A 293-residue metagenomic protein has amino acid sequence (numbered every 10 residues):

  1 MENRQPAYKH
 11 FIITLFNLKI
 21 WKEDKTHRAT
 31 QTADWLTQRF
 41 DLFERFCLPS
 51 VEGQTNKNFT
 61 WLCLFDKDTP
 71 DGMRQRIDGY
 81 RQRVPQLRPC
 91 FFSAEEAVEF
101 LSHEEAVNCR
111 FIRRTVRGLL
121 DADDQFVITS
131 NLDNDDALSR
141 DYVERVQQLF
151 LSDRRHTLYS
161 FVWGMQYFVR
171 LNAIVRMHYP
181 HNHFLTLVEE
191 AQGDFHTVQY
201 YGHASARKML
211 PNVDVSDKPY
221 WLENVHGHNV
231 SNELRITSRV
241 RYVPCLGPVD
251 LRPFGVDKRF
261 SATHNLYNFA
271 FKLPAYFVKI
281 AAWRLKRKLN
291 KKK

Functional and structural regions predicted by a protein language model:
M1-E52: N-proximal low-complexity "stem/linker" segments adjacent to membrane-targeting elements
P6-A7, I13, N182-K293: C-terminal catalytic/acceptor-binding lobe
H10, G53-L62, V84-R88: Short loop->beta transition adjacent to catalytic acidic/histidine clusters or analogous donor-positioning motifs
H10, L15-F16, L42, V98-E105 (+7 more regions): Domain-scale activation on soluble regions of proteins
K25-A33, T69-I128: Active-site-proximal specificity loops/subdomain of glycosyltransferases
V51, D66-T69: Conserved short acidic donor-positioning loop in nucleotide-sugar-dependent glycosyltransferases
V98, S102-A122, S130, L138-V213: Conserved catalytic core of nucleotide-sugar-dependent glycosyltransferases
N134: Short acidic donor-binding/metal-coordinating loop in glycosyltransferase active sites
